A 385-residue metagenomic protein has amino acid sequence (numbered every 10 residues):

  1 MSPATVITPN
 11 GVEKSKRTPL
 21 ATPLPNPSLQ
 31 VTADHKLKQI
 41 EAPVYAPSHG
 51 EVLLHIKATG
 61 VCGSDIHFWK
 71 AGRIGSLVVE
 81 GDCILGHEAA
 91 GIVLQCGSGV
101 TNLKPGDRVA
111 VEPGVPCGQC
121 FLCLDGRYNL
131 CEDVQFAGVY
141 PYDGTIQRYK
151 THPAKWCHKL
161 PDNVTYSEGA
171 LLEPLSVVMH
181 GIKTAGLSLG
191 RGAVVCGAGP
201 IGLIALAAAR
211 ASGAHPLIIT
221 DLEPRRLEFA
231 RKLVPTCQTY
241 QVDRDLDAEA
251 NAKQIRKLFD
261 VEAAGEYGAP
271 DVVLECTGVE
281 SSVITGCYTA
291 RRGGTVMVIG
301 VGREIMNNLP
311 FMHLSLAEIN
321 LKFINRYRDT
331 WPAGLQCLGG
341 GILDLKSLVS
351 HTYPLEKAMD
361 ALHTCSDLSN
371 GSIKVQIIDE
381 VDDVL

Functional and structural regions predicted by a protein language model:
S2-L24, V261-E262, I284-T285, R328-L385: C-terminal hydrophobic helical "lid"/dimerization subdomain of Rossmann-like NAD(P)H-dependent oxidoreductases
P27-S28, E88, R108, L122 (+4 more regions): Residue-level marker of beta-strand positions
P43-T59, I74-F121, P161-N163: Glycine-rich beta-strand-centered segment in the early N-terminal region that forms part of a ligand/cofactor-binding
C117-C196, D245: NAD(P)H dinucleotide-binding glycine-rich loop of Rossmann-like/cofactor-binding domains, especially the beta1-alpha1
V195-A198, R210-V283: Adenosine-nucleotide cofactor-binding segment
G202-L203: N-terminal Rossmann-fold NAD(P) dinucleotide-binding loop
A214, C237-R244, T277-I342, D379-L385: Glycine-rich phosphate-binding loop and adjacent beta-alpha segment of Rossmann(oid) nucleotide-cofactor-binding
